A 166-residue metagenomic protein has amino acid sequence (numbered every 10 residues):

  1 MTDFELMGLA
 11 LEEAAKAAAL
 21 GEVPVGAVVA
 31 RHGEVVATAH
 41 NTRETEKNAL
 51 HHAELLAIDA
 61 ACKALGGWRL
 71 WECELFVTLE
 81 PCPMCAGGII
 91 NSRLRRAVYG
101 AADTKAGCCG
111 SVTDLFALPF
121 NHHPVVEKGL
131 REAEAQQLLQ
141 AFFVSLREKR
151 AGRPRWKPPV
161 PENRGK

Functional and structural regions predicted by a protein language model:
M1-L20, M84, G88-K166: Zinc-dependent deaminase
A10, A14-A17, A27, A37 (+2 more regions): Small-residue (primarily alanine) positions within well-ordered alpha-helices, especially packing/interaction faces
G21-V25, R69-W71: Short, basic and Ser/Thr-rich N-terminal targeting/leader segments
V25-G33: Short beta-strand scaffold segments in enzyme catalytic cores
V36-R43, H123: Short beta->alpha transition motifs characteristic of CBS
R43, V77, A101: Residues that line or immediately flank small-molecule/substrate-binding pockets and catalytic motifs
T45-L55: A short, polar/charged loop-to-alpha-helix boundary motif
I58-S92, R96: Helix-adjacent hinge/juxtasegments
